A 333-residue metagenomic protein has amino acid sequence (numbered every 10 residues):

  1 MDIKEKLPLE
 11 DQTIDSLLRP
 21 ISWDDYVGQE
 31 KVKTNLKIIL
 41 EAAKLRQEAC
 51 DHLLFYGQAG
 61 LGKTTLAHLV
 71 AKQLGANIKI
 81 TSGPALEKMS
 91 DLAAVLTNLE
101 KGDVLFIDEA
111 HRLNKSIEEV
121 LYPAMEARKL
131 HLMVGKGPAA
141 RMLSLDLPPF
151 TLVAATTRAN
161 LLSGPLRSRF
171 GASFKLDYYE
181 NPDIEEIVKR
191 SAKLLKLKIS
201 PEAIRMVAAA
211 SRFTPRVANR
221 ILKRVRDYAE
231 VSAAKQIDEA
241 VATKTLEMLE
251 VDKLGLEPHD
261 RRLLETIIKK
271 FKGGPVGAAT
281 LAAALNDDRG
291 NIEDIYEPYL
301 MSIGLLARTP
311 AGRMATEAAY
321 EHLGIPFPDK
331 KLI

Functional and structural regions predicted by a protein language model:
E10-Y56, A93, T97, E202: Pre-Walker A (pre-P-loop) alpha-helix and adjacent loop at the N terminus of AAA/AAA+ ATPase modules, a conserved
E41-G83, A93-K101, Y122, T157: Walker A/P-loop
V70, M89, D103-M133, A159-R169: Conserved AAA+/SF3 P-loop NTPase catalytic/coupling segment centered on the Walker-B
L161-A209, N219-R220: Conserved AAA+ ATPase core "coupling" helix
S200-P201, S211-R226, Q236-D238, L256-P258 (+2 more regions): The conserved phosphate-sensing helix
I204-A209, R216-V231, R262-E265, A279-T280 (+1 more regions): C-terminal helical "lid" of AAA+/P-loop NTPase domains
L222, D227-E250, D260, M314-A318: Conserved C-terminal helix/linker of AAA+ ATPases
I267-I333: Terminal-proximal interaction/regulatory segments of ATP-powered molecular machines
